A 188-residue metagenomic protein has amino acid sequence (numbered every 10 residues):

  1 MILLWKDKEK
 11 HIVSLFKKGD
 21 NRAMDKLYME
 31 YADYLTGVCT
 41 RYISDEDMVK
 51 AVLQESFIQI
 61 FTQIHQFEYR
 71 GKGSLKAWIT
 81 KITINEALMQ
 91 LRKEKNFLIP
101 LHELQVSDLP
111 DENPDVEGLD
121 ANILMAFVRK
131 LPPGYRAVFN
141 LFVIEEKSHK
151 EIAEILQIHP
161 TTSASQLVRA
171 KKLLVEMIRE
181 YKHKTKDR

Functional and structural regions predicted by a protein language model:
V13-G37: A short, charge-rich alpha-helical start-of-domain segment used by transcription regulators
S14, K18, K95, P110-L141 (+1 more regions): Amphipathic alpha-helical segment used for protein-protein interaction
K17-K18, F57-K72, K93-E94: Sigma70-family region 2
Y28-D47, Q63, V128, E180: Amphipathic, Lys/Arg- and hydrophobic-enriched alpha-helical face
G37, A51-I58, G73-N85: Structural recognition of an alpha-helix C-terminal capping motif at a helix-to-coil junction
S56, I82, F139, I152-A153 (+1 more regions): Hydrophobic positions on the alpha-helical face of helix-turn-helix-like DNA-binding modules
Q66, K81-L101: Arg/Lys-rich amphipathic alpha helix in sigma70-family domain 2
L88, Y135, I144, E154-H183: DNA-recognition helix of helix-turn-helix
